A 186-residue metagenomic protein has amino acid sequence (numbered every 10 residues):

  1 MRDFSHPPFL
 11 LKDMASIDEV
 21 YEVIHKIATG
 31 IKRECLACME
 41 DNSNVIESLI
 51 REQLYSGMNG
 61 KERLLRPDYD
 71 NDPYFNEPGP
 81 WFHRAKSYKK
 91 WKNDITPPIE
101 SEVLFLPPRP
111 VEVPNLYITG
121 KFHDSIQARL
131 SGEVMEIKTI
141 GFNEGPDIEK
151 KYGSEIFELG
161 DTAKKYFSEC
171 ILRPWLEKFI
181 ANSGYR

Functional and structural regions predicted by a protein language model:
R2-R186: Short, Lys/Arg-rich flexible segments
